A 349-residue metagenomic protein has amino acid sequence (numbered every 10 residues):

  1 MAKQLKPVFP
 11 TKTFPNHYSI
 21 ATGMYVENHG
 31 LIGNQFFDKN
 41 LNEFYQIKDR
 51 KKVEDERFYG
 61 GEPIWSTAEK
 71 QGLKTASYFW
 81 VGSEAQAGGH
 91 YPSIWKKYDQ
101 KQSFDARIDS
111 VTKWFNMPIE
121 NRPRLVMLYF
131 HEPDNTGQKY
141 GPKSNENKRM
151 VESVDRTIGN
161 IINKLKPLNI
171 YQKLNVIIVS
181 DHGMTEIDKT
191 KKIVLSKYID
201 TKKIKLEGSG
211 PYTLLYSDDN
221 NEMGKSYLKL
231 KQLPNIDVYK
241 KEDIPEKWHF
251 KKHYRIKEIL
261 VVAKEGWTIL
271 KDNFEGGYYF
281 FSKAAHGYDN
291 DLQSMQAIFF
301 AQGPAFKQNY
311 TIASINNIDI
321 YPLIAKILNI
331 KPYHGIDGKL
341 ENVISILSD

Functional and structural regions predicted by a protein language model:
M1-A2, N28, K70-A76, E120-V126 (+4 more regions): Loop/turn elements at helix/coil->beta-strand transitions in domains of secreted/extracellular proteins
M1-N28: Short, structured active-site-proximal loop/turn typified by the sulfatase FGly-forming signature C/S-X-P-X-R
A2-F9, Y78-W80, Y333-D337: Surface-exposed patches in mature extracellular/periplasmic domains of secreted proteins
K3-Q4, S19-A21, I64-T67, K74-F79 (+8 more regions): Structural recognition of the beta-strand scaffold that forms the well-ordered cores of secreted hydrolase catalytic
Q4-P7, Y18, R50-D55, W65 (+5 more regions): Second-shell loop/turn segments in exported
M24-G141: His/Asp/Glu-rich, glycine-adjacent segments that coordinate divalent cations and/or stabilize oxyanion chemistry on
S153-V194, I324: Metal-dependent active-site segment of extracytoplasmic phospho-/sulfohydrolases and closely related
E207-K326: Active-site neighborhoods of enzymes that stabilize oxyanions during catalysis
